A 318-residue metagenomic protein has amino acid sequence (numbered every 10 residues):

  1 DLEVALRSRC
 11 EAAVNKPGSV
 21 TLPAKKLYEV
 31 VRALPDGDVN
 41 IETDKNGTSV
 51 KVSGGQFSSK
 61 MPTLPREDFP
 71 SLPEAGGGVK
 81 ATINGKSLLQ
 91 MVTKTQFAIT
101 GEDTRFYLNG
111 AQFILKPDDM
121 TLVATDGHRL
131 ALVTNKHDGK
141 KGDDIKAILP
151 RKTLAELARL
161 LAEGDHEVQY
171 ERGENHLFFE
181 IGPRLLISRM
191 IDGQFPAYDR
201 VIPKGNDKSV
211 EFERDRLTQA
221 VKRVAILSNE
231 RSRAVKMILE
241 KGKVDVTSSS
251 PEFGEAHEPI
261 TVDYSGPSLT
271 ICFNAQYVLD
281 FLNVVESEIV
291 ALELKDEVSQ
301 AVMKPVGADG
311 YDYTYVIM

Functional and structural regions predicted by a protein language model:
D1-M318: Structural preference for solvent-exposed beta-strand-turn elements and adjacent flexible terminal/loop segments within
